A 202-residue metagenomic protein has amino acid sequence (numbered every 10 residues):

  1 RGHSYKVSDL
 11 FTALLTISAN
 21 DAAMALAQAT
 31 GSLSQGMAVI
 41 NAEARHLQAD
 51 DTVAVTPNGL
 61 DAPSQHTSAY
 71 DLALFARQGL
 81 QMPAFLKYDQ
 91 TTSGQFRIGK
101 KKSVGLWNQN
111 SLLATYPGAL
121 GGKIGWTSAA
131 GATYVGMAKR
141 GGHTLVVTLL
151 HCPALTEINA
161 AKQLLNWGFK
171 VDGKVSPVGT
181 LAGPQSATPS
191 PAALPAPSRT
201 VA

Functional and structural regions predicted by a protein language model:
R1-Y70, L74: Active-site-adjacent loops and short helices of periplasmic peptidoglycan-processing enzymes
A49-V53, P57, D61-A202: Domain-terminus/edge residues, biased toward the C-terminal soluble/receptor-binding domains of extracytoplasmic
